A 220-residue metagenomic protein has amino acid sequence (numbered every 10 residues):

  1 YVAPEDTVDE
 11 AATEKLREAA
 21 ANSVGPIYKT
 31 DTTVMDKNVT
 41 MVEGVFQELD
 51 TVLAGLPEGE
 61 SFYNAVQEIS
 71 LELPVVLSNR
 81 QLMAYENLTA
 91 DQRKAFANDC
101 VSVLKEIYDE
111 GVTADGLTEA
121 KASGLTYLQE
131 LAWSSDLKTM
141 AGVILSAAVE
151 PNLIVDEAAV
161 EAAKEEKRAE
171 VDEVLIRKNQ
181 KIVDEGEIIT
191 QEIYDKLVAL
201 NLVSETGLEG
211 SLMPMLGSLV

Functional and structural regions predicted by a protein language model:
Y1-V220: Conserved catalytic-loop aspartate of Hanks-type protein kinases
